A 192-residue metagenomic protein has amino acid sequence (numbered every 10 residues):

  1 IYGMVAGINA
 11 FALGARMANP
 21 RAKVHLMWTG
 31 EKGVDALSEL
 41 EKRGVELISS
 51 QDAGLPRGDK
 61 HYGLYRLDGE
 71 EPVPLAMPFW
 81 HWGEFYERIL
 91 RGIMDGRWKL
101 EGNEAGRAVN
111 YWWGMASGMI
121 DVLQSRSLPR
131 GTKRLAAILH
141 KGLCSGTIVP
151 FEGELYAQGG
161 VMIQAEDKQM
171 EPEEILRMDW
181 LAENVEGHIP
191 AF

Functional and structural regions predicted by a protein language model:
I1-F192: A residue-level marker of the well-folded mature domains of exported/periplasmic proteins
